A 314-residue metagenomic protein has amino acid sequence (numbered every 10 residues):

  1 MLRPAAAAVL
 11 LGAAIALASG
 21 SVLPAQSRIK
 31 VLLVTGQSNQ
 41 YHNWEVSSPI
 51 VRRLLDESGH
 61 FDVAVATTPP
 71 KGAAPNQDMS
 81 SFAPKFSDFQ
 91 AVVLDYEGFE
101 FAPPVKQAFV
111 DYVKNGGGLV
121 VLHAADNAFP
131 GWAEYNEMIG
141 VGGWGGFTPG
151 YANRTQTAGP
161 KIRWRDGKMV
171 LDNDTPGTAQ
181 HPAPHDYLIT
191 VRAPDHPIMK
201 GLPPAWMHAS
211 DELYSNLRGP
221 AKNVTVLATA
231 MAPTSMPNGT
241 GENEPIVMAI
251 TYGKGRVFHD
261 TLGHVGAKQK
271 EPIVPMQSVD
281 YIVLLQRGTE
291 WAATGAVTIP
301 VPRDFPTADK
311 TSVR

Functional and structural regions predicted by a protein language model:
M1-P4: Positively charged n-region of N-terminal signal peptides that target proteins for export
A7-A18: Bacterial N-terminal signal peptides
A18-G20, P24-S27: Boundary at the C-terminal end of the N-terminal hydrophobic targeting segment
Q26, K30-V34, N39-F129: Helical hinge/lid and interdomain linker segments adjacent to catalytic or ligand-binding clefts that mediate domain
Q26-K30, T35, E45-V46, R53-S58 (+4 more regions): Extracellular ligand-binding/catalytic regions of CAZymes and related secreted enzymes and adhesion modules
V34, L94, F99-P197: A glycine-rich, often tryptophan-bearing local segment used as a flexible ligand/cofactor-contacting loop or short
D56, D62-A64, P75-Q77, D88 (+1 more regions): Catalytic beta-strand/loop cores that center a nucleophilic Ser/Cys/Thr and support acyl-enzyme chemistry
G118-V120, L227, F258: Structural detector of well-ordered beta-strand residues that form the stable sheet scaffold of enzyme domains
